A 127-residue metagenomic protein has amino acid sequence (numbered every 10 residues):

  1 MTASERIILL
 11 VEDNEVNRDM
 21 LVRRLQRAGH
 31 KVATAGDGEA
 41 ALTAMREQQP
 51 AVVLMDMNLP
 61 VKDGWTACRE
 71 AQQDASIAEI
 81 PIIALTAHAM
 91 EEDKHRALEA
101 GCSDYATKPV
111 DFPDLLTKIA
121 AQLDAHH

Functional and structural regions predicted by a protein language model:
E12: Conserved acidic carboxylate
D19-R27: Charged docking surfaces used in two-component/phosphorelay signaling
V22, V110-I119: C-terminal output helix
T34-V52: Acidic, metal-coordinating helix/loop segments flanking the phosphotransfer/catalytic sites of two-component signaling
D56, T86: Active-site residues of response regulator receiver
P60-V61, A78, M90, P109: The feature encodes the CheY-like receiver
